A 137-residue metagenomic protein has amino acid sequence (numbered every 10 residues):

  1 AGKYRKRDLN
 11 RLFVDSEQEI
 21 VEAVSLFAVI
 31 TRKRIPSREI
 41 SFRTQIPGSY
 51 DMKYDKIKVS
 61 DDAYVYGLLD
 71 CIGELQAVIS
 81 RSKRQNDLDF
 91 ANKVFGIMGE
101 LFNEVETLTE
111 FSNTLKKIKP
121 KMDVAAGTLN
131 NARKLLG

Functional and structural regions predicted by a protein language model:
A1-D51: Long, charged all-alpha helical bundle/coiled-coil segments in cytosolic proteins
Y4-D15, K56-Y64, K83-F90, E110-K117: Non-transmembrane, amphipathic alpha-helical segments
L26-K33, V78-R81, E104, L108 (+1 more regions): Amphipathic alpha-helical interaction surfaces
R34-R43, I72, A77-V78, S82 (+4 more regions): Generic detector of ordered, mature protein regions
K53-L101, V105: Surface-exposed interaction/gating patches
R84-G137: Long amphipathic all-alpha helical oligomerization modules
